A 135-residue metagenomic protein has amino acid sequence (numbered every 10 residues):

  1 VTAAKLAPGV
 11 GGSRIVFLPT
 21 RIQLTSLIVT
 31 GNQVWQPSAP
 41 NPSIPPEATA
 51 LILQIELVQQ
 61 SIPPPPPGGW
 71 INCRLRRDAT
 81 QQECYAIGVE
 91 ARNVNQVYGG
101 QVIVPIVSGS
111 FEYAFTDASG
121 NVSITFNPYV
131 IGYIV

Functional and structural regions predicted by a protein language model:
V1, N121-F126: Extracellular interaction modules
V1-I15: Fibrous stalk/shaft segments of extracellular and virion attachment machinery
V1-T2, C84, V89, T116: N-terminal cationic amphipathic segment used for targeting or macromolecule association
G12-I87, F126-I134: Beta-rich globular "head" domains
W35-N41, Q96-P105: Exposed aromatic-hydrophobic patches
L51, I103-N121: Noncatalytic modules at the cell exterior or secretory-pathway interfaces, chiefly beta-strand-rich lectin/adhesion
E90-Q96: Short proline/glycine- and polar residue-rich coil/turn motifs
